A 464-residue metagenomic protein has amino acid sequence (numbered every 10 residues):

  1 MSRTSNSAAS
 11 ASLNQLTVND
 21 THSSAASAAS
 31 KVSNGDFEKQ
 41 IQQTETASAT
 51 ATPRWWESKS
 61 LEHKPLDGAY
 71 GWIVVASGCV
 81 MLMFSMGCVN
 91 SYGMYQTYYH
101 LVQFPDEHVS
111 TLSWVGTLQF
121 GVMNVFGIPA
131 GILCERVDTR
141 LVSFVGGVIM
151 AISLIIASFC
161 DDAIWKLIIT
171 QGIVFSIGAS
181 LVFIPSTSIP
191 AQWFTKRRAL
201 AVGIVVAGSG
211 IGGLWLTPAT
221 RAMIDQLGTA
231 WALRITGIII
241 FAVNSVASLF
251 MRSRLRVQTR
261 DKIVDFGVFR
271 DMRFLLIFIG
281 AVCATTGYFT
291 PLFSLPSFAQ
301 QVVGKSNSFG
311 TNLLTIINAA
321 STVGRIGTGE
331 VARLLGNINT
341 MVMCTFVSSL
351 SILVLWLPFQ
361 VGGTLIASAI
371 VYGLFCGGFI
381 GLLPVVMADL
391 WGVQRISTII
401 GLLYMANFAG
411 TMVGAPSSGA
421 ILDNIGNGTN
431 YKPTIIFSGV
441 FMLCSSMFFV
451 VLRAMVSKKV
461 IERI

Functional and structural regions predicted by a protein language model:
M1-G68, M455-I464: Intrinsically disordered, low-complexity terminal tails of fungal membrane proteins
C79, M83-F84, S153-L154, I164-V182 (+4 more regions): Hydrophobic core of transmembrane alpha-helices in multi-pass small-molecule transporters, especially MFS/SLC-type
F84, C88-Y99, T217, D271-N339 (+1 more regions): Extracytoplasmic gate region of multi-pass secondary transporters
Y99, G172, A179-F194, A201-V202 (+2 more regions): Intracellular juxtamembrane helix-capping segments at the cytosolic ends of symmetry-related transmembrane helices
V125-W165, A332: Conserved MFS/SLC helix-loop-helix module at the cytosolic interface between two early adjacent transmembrane helices
F126-T139, I224, G324-N337, L422-D423: Helix-to-loop junctions at the C-terminal end of transmembrane segments in multipass secondary transporters
V148-D161, S248, F346-Q360: C-terminal ends and interior cores of transmembrane alpha-helices in multi-pass membrane transporters/permeases
F309, T315-L390, T398, L402-Y404: C-terminal transmembrane helical hairpin of 12-TM major facilitator-type secondary transporters
